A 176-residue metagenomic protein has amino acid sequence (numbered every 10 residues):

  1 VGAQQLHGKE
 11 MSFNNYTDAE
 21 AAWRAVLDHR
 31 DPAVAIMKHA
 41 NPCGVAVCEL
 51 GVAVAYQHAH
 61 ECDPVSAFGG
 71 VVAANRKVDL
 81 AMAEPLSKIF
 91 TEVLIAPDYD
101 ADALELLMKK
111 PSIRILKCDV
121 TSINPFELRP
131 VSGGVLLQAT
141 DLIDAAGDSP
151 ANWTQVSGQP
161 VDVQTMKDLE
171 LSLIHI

Functional and structural regions predicted by a protein language model:
V1-L173: ATP-dependent carboxylate/acyl-activation modules
